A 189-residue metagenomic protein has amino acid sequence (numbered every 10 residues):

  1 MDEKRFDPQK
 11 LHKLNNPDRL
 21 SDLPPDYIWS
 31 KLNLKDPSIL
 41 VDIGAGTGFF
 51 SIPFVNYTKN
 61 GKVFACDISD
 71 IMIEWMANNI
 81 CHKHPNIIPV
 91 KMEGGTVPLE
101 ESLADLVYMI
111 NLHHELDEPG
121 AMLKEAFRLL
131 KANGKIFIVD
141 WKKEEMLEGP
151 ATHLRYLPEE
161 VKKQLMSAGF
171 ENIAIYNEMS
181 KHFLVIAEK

Functional and structural regions predicted by a protein language model:
K4-R5, Q9-R19, L129, K135-I186: C-terminal alpha-helical "lid/dimerization" subdomain adjacent to the S-adenosyl-L-methionine
R19-P37: Conserved alpha-helix/loop element of class I SAM-dependent methyltransferases that forms part of the SAM/SAH-binding
L34, Y57-T58, L116, L130: A generic alpha-to-beta junction signature in SAM-dependent methyltransferases
V41-I43, T47-T96: Class I SAM-dependent methyltransferase SAM/SAH-binding core
G95-L106: A short acidic, Gly/Pro-enriched loop at the edge of an enzyme's catalytic core that lines a small-molecule cofactor
D105-E118: A short SAM/SAH-binding and catalytic strip from SAM-dependent methyltransferases
G120-A132: A short glycine-rich, Lys/Arg-flanked "PGG" loop and its adjoining helix->strand segment in the class I
